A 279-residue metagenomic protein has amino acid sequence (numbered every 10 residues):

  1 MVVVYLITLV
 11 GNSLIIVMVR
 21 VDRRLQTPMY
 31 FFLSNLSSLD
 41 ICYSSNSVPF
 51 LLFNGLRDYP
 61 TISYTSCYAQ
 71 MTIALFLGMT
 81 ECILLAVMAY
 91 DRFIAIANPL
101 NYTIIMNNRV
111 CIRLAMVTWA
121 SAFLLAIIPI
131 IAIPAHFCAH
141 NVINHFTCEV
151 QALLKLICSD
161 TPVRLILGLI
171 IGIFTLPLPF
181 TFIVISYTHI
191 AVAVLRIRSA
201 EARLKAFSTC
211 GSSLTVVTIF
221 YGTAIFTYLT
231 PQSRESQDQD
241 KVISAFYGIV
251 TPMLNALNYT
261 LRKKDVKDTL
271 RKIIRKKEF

Functional and structural regions predicted by a protein language model:
M1-F279: Transmembrane helical core of 7TM receptor-like proteins
